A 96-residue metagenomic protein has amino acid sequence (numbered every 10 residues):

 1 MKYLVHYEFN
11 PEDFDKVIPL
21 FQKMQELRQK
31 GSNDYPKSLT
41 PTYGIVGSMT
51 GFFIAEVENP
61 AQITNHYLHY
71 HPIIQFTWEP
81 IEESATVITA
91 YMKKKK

Functional and structural regions predicted by a protein language model:
M1-D34, S38-T50, E58-Q62, E83 (+1 more regions): Short S/T/G/P-rich N-terminal loop/turn motif that feeds into the first structured element of a domain
T50-F52, Q75: A common structural microfeature
I54-A55, P80: Small/polar loops that bind or transfer phosphate-bearing groups
H69: Histidine-centered catalytic/metal-coordination loop motif
I73-S84: Conserved short beta-strand edge segments in small beta-sheet-based binding/regulatory domains
